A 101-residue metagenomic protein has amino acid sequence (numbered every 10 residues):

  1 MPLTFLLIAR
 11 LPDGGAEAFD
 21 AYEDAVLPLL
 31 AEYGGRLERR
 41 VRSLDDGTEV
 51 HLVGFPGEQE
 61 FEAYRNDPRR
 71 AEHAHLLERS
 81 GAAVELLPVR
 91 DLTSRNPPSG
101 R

Functional and structural regions predicted by a protein language model:
M1-P68, L87-R101: Short S/T/G/P-rich N-terminal loop/turn motif that feeds into the first structured element of a domain
F61, R69-S80, V84: C-terminal structural segments of small proteins and small subunits
